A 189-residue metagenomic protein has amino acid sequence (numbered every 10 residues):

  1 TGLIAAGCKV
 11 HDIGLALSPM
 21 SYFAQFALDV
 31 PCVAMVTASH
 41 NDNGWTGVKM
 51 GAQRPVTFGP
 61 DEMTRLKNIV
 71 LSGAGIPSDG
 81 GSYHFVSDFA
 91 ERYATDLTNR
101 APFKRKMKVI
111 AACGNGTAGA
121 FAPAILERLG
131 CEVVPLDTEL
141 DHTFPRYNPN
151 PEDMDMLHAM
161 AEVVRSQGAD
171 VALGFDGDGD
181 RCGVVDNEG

Functional and structural regions predicted by a protein language model:
T1-W45, T95, I125-V184: N-terminal small/polar loop signature for handling phosphorylated ligands or for N-terminal nucleophile
N41, P55, G116, G179-D180 (+1 more regions): Short, glycine-/Ser/Thr-/acidic-enriched flexible segments
T46-A169: Gly/Ser/Thr-enriched, mixed-charge loops and adjacent short helices that form phosphate/oxyanion-binding elements
M50-Q53, G183-N187: Short beta-strand-to-turn element immediately C-terminal to the catalytic PLP-Schiff-base lysine in fold type I
